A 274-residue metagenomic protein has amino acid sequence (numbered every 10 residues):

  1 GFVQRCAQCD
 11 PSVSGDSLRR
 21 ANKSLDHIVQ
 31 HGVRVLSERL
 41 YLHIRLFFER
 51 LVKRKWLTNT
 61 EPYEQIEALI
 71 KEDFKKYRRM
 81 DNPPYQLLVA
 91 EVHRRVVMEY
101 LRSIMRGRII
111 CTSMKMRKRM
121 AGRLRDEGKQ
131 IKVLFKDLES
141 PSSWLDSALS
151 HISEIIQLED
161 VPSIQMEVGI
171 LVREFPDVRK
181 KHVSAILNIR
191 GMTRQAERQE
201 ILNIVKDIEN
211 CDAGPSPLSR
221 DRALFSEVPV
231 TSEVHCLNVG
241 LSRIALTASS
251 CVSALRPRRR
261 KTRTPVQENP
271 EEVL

Functional and structural regions predicted by a protein language model:
G1-H93, M98-L274: Eukaryotic terminal intrinsically disordered regions
